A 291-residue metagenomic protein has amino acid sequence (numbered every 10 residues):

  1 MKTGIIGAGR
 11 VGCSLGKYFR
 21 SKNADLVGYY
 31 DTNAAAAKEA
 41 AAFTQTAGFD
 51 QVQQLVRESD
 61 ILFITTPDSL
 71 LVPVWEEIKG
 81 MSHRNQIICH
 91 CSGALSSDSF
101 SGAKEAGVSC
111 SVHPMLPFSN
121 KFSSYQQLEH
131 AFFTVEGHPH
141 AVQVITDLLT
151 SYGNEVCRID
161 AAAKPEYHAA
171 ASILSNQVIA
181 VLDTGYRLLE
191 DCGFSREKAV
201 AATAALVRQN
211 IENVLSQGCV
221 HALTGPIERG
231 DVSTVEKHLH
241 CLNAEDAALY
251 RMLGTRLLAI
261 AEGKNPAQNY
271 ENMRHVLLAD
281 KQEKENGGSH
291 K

Functional and structural regions predicted by a protein language model:
M1-Q54: NAD(P)+-binding Rossmann beta1-loop-alpha1 motif at the extreme N-terminus of oxidoreductases
D25, E39-F43, A106-V108, S123-L215 (+1 more regions): Internal alpha-helical scaffold of NAD(P)-dependent oxidoreductase catalytic cores
V27-D31, I88-C91, V135: Short, hydrophobic beta-strand segments that form beta-sheet elements in well-ordered domains
T32-A35, G93-S96, H138-H140: Short, polar loop motifs at secondary-structure junctions
A37, L71-V72, S96-D98, V142 (+1 more regions): Short, well-ordered alpha-helical microsegments
A47-S123: Rossmann-like NAD(P)(H) cofactor-binding subdomain of soluble oxidoreductases
A201-A204, R208-K291: NAD(P)-dependent Rossmann-like dehydrogenase/reductase catalytic/cofactor-binding core
